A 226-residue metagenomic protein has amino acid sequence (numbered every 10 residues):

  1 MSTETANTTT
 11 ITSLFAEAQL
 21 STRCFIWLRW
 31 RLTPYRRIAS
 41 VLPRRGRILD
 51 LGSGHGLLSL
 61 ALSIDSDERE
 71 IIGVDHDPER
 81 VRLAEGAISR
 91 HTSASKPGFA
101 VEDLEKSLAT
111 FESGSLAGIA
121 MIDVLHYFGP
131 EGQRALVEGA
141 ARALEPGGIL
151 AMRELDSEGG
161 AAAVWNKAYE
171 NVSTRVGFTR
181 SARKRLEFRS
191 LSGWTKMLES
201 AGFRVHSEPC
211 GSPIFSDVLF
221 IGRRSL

Functional and structural regions predicted by a protein language model:
S13-L32: Class I SAM-dependent methyltransferase Rossmann-like catalytic core, especially the SAM/SAH-binding loop
L28-R45: Conserved alpha-helix/loop element of class I SAM-dependent methyltransferases that forms part of the SAM/SAH-binding
H55: Conserved SAM/SAH-binding loop
S63-K106: Class I SAM-dependent methyltransferase SAM/SAH-binding core
A120: A conserved beta-strand element that flanks and buttresses the S-adenosyl-L-methionine
R134-P146: A short glycine-rich, Lys/Arg-flanked "PGG" loop and its adjoining helix->strand segment in the class I
R153-E199, E208-P209: C-terminal alpha-helical "lid/dimerization" subdomain adjacent to the S-adenosyl-L-methionine
